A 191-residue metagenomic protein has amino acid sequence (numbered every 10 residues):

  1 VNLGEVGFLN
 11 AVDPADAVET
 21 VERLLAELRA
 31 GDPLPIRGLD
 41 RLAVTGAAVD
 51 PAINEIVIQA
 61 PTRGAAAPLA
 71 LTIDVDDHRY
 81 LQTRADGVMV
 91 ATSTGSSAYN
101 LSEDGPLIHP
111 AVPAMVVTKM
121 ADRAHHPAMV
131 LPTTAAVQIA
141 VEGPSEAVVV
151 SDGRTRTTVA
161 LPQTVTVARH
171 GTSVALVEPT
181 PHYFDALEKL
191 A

Functional and structural regions predicted by a protein language model:
V1-N2, A111: Short hydrophobic/aromatic-enriched beta-strand-loop microsegments
N2, I56, G153: A residue-level signal for conserved active-site and pocket-lining positions in enzyme catalytic cores
G4-L9, I108, A124-H125, V174: Short gly/pro/ser/thr-enriched loop/turn and capping motifs at secondary-structure boundaries
V6-R79, A85: Catalytic core of DAGKc-family lipid kinases
G38-D40, A52, A65-L69, R84-D86 (+5 more regions): A generic structural signal for well-ordered coil/turn residues at beta-strand boundaries that shape enzyme active-site
V44, I73, G95, V149-V150: Short aromatic-centered micro-motifs
V75-D76, H125-A191: ATP/nucleoside-binding phosphotransfer catalytic cores, i.e., glycine-rich phosphate-binding loops
L81-H125: Gly/Ser/Thr-rich active-site loops/lids in small-molecule metabolic enzymes that frequently grip phosphoryl groups
